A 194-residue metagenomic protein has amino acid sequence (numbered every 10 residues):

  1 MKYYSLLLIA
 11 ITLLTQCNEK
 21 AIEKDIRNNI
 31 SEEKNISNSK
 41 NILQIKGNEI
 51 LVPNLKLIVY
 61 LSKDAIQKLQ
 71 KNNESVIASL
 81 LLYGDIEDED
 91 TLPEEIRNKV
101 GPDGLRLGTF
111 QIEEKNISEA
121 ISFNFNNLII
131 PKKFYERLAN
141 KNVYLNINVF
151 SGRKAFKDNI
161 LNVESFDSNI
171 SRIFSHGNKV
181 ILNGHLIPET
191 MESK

Functional and structural regions predicted by a protein language model:
L13-Q16: C-terminal motif of bacterial Sec signal peptides marking the signal peptidase cleavage site
N18-I30: Bacterial Sec signal peptide processing site at the extreme N-terminus
K46-N48, D167-K194: Extracellular beta-sheet/turn segments enriched in Thr/Pro/Gly and aliphatic residues
N48-K63, S75-I77: Contiguous beta-strand segments within globular domains
I58-L69, D85: Short amphipathic, basic-aromatic surface patches that mediate peripheral association with negatively charged
L69-I77, N140-N142: Short coil-to-beta strand junction motifs in C2/discoidin
E87-K141: Tryptophan-paired
F150-V163: Short acidic/polar inter-strand loop motif in beta-rich domains
